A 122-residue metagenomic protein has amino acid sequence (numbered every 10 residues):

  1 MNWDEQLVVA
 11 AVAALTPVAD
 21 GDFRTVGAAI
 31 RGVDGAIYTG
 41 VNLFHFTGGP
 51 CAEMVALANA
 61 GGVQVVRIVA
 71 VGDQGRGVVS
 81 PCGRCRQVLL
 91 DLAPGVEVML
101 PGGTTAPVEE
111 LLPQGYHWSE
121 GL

Functional and structural regions predicted by a protein language model:
M1-G21, I37, V41, V63-L122: C-terminal binding/interaction regions
A19-V26, P50: A general structural motif
T25-V33: Short beta-strand scaffold segments in enzyme catalytic cores
V41-M54: Compact, glycine-rich, soluble single-domain proteins
C51-V69: Short, charged low-complexity linear segments at domain edges
